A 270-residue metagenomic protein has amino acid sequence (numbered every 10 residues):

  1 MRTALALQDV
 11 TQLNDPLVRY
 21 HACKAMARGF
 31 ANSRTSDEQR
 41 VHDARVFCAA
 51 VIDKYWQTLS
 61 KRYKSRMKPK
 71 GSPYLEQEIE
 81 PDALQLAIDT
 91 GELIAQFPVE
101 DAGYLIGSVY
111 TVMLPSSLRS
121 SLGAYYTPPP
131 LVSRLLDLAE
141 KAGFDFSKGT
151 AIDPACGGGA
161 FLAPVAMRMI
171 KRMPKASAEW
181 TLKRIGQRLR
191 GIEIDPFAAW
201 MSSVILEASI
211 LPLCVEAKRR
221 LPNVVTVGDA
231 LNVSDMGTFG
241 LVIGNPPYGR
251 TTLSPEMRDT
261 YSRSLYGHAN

Functional and structural regions predicted by a protein language model:
M1-P81, V99-A102, S117, S121-V233: Charged, often flexible domain-edge or linker segments that flank or initiate folded functional domains
G91-S116: N-terminal, positively charged/glycine-rich alpha-helical extensions of SAM-dependent methyltransferases
T111-S120, Y261-R263: Short glycine/proline-rich turn/loop motifs
A160-A176, A230-N270: SAM-dependent methyltransferase catalytic-core segment centered on the flexible catalytic loop and adjoining short
